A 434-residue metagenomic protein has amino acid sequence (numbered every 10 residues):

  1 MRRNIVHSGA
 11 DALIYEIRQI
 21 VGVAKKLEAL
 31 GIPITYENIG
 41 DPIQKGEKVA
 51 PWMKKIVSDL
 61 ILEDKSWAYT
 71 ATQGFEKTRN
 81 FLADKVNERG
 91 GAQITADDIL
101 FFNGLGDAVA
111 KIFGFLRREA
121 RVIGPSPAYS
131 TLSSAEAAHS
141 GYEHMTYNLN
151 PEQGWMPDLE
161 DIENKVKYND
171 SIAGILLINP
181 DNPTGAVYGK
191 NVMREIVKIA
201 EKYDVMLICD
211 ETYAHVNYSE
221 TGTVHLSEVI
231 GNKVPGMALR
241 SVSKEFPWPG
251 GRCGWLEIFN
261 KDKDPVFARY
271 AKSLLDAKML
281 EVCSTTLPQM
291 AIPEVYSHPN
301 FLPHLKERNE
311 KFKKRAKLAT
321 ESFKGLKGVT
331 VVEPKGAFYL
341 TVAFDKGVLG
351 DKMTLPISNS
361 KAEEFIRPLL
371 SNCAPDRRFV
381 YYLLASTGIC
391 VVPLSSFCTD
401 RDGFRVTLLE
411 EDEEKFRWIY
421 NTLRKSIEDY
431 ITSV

Functional and structural regions predicted by a protein language model:
M1-W67, Q73, K77, A83-V434: PLP-dependent class I/II
